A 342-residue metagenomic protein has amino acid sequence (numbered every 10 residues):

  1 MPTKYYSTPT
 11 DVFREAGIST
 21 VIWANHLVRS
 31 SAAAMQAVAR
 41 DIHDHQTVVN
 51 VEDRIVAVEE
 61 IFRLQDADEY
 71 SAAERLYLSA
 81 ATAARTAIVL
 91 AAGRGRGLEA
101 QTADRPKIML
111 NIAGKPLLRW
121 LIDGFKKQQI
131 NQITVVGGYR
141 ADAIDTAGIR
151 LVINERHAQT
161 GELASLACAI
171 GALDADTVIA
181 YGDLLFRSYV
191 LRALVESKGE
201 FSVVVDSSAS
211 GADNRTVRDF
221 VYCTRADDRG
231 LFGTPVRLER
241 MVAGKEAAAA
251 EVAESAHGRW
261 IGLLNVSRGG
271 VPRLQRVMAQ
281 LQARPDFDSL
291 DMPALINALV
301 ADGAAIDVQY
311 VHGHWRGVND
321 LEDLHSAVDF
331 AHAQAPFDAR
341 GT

Functional and structural regions predicted by a protein language model:
P2-T3, S19-A32: Glycine-rich phosphate-binding active-site loops on the catalytic face of alpha/beta enzymes
K4-A16: Catalytic cores of alpha/beta
E15-T20, G199: Glycine-enriched alpha-helix->loop->beta-strand junction motifs that scaffold or abut catalytic
V28-A81: Extended, intrinsically disordered, low-complexity segments
A80-A87, S255-T342: Conserved alpha/beta core of the MobA/IspD/sugar-nucleotide pyrophosphorylase nucleotidyltransferase superfamily
A83-V89, G97, N111, K115-A180 (+1 more regions): Conserved N-terminal catalytic core of the sugar/cofactor nucleotidyltransferase
T146-A147, R187-L281: Conserved core of the sugar-phosphate nucleotidyltransferase
G182-L185: The conserved acidic donor/metal-binding loop of glycosyltransferases
